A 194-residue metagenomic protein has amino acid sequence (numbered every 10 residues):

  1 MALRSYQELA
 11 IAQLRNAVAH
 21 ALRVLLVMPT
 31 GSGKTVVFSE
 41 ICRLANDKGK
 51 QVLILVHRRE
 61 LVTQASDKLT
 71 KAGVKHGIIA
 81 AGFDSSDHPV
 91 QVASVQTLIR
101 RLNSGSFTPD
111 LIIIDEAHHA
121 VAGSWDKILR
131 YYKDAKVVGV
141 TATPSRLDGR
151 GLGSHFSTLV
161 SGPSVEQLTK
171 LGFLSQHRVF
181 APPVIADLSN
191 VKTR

Functional and structural regions predicted by a protein language model:
M1-V27: Conserved pre-motif I regulatory segment
L14, V37-A45, I128: Hydrophobic residues on the short alpha-helix immediately C-terminal to a glycine-rich phosphate/catalytic loop
H20-C42: Walker A/P-loop
K50-Q51, H88-V90, P109-L111, K133-V138: Loop/turn-to-beta-strand initiation segments
V52, R59-F83: Conserved helix-turn-beta segment of the N-terminal RecA-like "Helicase ATP-binding" lobe in SF1/SF2 helicases
R59-L61, D84, T97-I99, H118-H119 (+3 more regions): Conserved nucleotide-binding/hydrolysis micro-motifs of P-loop NTPases
A81-L111, A122-K127: Conserved helix/coil segment N-terminal to the catalytic DExD/H
H118-V179: Post-DEXD/H (motif II) to motif III coupling segment of the RecA-like Helicase ATP-binding lobe
